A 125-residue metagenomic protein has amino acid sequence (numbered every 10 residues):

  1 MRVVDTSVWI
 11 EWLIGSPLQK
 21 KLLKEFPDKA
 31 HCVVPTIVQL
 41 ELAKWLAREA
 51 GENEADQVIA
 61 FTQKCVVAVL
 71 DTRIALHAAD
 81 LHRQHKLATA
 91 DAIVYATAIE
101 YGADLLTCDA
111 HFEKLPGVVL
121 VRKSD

Functional and structural regions predicted by a protein language model:
M1, Y95, I99-D125: Acidic, PIN/NYN-like endoribonuclease modules and their adjacent C-terminal/linker elements
M1-V34, L46-I59, S124-D125: Short, well-structured N-terminal submotif of metal-dependent ribonuclease cores
D5, D91, D109: Acidic active-site catalytic centers that drive phospho-/nucleotidyl reactions and related ester hydrolyses
W9-I10, Q39, A75, F112-E113: A generic structural signal for short hydrophobic patches within well-formed alpha-helices
Q19, Q39, A55-V58, D71 (+1 more regions): A general structural signal for well-ordered alpha-helical segments in protein cores
V33, A68, V121: General small-molecule cofactor/ligand-binding pocket signal
V66-L106: Active-site neighborhoods of divalent-metal-dependent phosphate/nucleic-acid chemistry enzymes
